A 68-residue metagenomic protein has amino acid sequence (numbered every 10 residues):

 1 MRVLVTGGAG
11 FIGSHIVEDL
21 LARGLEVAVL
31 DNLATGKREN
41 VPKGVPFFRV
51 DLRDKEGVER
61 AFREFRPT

Functional and structural regions predicted by a protein language model:
M1-T68: N-terminal Rossmann-like NAD(P)+-binding domain of SDR-like oxidoreductases, especially those catalyzing
